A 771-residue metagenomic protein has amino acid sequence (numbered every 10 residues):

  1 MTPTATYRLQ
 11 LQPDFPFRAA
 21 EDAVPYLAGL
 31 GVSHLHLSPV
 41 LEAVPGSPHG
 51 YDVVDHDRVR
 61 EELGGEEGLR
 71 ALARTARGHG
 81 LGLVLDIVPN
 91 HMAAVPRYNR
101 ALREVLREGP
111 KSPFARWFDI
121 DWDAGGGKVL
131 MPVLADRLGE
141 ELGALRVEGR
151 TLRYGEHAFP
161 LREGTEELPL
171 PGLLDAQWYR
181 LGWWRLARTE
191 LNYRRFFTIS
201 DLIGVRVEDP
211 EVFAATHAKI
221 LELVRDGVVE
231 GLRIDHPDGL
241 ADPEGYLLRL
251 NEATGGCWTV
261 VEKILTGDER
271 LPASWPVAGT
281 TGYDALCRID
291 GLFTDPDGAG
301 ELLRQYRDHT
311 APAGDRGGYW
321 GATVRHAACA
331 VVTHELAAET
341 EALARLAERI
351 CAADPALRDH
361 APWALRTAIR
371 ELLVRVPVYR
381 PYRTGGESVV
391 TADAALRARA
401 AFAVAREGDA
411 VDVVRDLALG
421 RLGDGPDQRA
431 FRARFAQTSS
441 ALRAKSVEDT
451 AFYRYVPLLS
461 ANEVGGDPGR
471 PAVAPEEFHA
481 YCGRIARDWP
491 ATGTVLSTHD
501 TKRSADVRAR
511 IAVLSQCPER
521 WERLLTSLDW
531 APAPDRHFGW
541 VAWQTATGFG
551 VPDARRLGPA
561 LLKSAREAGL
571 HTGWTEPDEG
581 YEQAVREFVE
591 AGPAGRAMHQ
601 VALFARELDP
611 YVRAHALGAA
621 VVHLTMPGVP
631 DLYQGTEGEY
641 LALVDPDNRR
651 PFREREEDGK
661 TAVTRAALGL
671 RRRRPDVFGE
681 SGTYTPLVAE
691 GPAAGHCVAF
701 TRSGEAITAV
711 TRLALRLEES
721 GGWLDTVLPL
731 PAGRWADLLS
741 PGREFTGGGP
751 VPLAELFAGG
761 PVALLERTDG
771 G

Functional and structural regions predicted by a protein language model:
M1-P45, V53, D57-E62, R70 (+12 more regions): Carbohydrate-interacting/catalytic domains
P45-H49, A94: Short glycine-biased active-site loop of nucleotidyltransferases that positions the nucleotide triphosphate and helps
L72-I120: Hydrophobic or amphipathic alpha-helical targeting/insertion segments
N90, I234-L240: Conserved short loop/turn motifs at secondary-structure junctions
E141-L170: Coupling/switch/interface segments within P-loop NTPase motor domains and analogous charged loops in nucleic-acid
